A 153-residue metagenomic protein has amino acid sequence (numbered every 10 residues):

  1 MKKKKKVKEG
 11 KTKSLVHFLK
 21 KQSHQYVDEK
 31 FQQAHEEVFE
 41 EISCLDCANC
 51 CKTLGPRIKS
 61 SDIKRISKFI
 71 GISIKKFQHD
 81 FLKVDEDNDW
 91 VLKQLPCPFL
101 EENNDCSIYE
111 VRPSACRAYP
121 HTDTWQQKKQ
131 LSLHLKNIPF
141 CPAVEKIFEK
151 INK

Functional and structural regions predicted by a protein language model:
M1-K153: Short loop/turn segments that flank or connect secondary-structure elements
